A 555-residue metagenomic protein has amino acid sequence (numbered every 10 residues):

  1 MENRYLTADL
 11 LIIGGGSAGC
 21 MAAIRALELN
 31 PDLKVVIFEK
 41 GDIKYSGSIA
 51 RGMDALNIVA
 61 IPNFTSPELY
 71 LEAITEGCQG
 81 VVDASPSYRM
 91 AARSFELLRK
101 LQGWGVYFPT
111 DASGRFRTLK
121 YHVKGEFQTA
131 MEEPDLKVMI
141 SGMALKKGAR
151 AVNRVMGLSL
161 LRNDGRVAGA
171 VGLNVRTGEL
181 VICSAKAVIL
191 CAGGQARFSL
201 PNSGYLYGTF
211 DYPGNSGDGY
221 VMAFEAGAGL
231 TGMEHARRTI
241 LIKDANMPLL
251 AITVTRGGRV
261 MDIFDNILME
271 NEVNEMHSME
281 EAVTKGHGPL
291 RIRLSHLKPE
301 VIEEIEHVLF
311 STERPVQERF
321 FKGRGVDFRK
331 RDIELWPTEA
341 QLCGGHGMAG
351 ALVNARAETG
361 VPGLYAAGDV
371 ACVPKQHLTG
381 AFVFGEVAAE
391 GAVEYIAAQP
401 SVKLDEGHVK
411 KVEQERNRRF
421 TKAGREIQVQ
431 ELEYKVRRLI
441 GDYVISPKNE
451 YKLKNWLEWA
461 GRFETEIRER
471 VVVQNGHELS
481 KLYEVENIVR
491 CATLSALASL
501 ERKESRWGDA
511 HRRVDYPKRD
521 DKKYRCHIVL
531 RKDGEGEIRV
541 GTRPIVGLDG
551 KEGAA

Functional and structural regions predicted by a protein language model:
M1-D9, A22-R25, D42-G47, K100 (+9 more regions): Glycine- and aromatic-enriched mobile tails/lids
Y5-A8, R176-A187, G360: Core beta-strand elements of the Rossmann-like FAD/NAD(P) dinucleotide-binding domain in flavoenzyme oxidoreductases
L10-I37: N-terminal Rossmann-like FAD-binding beta1-loop-alpha1 element of flavoenzymes
G41-E72, A251-I252: Conserved N-terminal glycine-rich FAD pyrophosphate-binding loop of Rossmann-like flavoproteins
Y45, L97, Q102-S184, C191-N202 (+2 more regions): Conserved redox-cofactor binding core of oxidoreductases
A73-L98: Dinucleotide-binding Rossmann-like beta1-alpha1 core, especially the glycine-rich loop that anchors the ADP
L190-M247, L378-G391: Glycine-rich loop(s) and the adjacent beta-strand/alpha-helix scaffold that form part
M222, A228-W336, A340-L342, G391 (+1 more regions): An anion/pyrophosphate-binding glycine-rich loop and adjacent beta-alpha core in soluble alpha-beta enzymes
